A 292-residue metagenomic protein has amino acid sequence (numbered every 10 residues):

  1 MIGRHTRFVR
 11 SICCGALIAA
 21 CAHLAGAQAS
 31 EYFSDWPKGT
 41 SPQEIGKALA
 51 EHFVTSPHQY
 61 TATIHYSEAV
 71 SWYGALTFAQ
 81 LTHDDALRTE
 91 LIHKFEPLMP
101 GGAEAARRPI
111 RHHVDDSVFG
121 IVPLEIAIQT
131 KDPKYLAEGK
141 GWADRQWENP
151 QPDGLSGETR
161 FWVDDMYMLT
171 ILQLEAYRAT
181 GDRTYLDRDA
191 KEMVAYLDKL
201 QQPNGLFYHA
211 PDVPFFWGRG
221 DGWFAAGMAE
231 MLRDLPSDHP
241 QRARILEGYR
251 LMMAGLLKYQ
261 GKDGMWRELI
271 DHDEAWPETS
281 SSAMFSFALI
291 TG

Functional and structural regions predicted by a protein language model:
M1-V9: N-terminal secretory signal peptides that target proteins for export/translocation
S11-H23: Bacterial N-terminal signal peptides
G26-A29: Boundary at the C-terminal end of the N-terminal hydrophobic targeting segment
Y32-E44, H52-T63, Y73, M168 (+4 more regions): His/Met- and acidic-residue-enriched segments that coordinate or traffic transition-metal cofactors and support
T40-T61, A86-A106, K134-L155, R183-L206 (+1 more regions): Long, well-ordered core segments of solenoidal/helical folds
I64-A79, R111-A127, W162-R178, W217-R233 (+1 more regions): Well-ordered alpha-helical segments within folded domains of soluble proteins
V163-D164, L174-L269, A275-S286: Extended ligand-binding clefts on enzyme/binding-domain cores
